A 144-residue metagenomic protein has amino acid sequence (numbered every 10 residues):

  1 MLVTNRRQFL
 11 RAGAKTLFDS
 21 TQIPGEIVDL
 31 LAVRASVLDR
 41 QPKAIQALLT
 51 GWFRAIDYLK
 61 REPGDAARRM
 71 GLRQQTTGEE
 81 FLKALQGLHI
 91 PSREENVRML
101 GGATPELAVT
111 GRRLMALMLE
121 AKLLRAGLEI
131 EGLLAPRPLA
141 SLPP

Functional and structural regions predicted by a protein language model:
M1-T4, D19: Short beta-strand and adjacent tight-turn residues that come in two discontinuous sequence segments and form the edges
T4, E26-V28, T76: Extracytoplasmic
N5-R7, Q22-G25, V37-L38: Solvent-exposed loop/turn segments at secondary-structure junctions within structured extracellular/periplasmic domains
Q8-T21: Ligand-binding "clamshell"
S20-I27, A84-L88, A135: A glycine-rich, aromatic-flanked flexible loop/lid motif
V28-K43: A bilobed periplasmic-binding-protein/Venus flytrap-type ligand-binding module shared by bacterial periplasmic
R40-L123: Secondary-structure end/capping motifs
R112-P144: Conserved C-terminal helix/tail region of periplasmic/extracytoplasmic solute-binding proteins
